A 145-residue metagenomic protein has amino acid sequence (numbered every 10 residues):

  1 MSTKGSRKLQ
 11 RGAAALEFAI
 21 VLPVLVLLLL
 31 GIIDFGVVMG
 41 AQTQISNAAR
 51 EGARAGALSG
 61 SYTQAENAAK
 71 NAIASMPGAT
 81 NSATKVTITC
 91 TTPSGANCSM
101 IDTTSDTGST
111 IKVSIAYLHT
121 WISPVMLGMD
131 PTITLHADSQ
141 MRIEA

Functional and structural regions predicted by a protein language model:
S2-I73: Alpha-helical assembly-interface signal, strongest on the long, hydrophobic N-terminal helix that forms
S2-T3, R50-A145: Short, conserved structural patches
